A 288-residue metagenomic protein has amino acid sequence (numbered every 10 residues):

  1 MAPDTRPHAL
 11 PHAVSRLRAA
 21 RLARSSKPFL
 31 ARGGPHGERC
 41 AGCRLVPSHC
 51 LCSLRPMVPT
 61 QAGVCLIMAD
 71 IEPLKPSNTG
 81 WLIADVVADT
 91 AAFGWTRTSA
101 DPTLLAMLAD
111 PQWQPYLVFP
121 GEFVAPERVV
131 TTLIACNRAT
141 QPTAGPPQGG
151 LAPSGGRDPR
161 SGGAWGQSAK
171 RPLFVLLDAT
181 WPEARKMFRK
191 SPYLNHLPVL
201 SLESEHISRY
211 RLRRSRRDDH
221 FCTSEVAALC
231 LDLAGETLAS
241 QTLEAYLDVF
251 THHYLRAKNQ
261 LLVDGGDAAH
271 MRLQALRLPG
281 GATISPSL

Functional and structural regions predicted by a protein language model:
R16-G33: Short Cys/His-rich Zn2+-coordinating modules
H36, V46, T60: Short metal-coordination and nucleic-acid-contact micro-motifs, chiefly zinc-binding Cys/His arrays
C40-C43: Short cysteine-rich clusters marking metal-coordination/redox-active sites
L51-L66: Short cysteine/histidine-rich zinc-coordinating motifs and their immediately flanking basic loops
G63-D70, Q114-F119: Short hydrophobic beta-strand segments
L74-V86: Histidine-anchored nucleotide/phosphate-binding helix
A88-R185, R189: S-adenosyl-L-methionine/SAH cofactor-binding core of RNA-modifying enzymes
L173-F174, W181-L288: C-terminal folded domains that constitute the principal catalytic or ligand-binding module of multi-domain proteins
